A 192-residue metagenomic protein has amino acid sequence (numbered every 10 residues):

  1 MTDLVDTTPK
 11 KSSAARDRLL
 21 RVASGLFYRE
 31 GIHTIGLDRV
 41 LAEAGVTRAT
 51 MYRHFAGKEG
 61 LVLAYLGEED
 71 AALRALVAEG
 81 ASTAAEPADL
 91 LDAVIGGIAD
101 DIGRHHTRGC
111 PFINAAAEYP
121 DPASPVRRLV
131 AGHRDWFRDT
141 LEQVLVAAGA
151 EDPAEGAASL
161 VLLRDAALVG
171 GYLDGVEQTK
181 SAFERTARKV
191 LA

Functional and structural regions predicted by a protein language model:
M1-E30, T34-V46, E59-L63: Basic, helix-initiating cap at the start of DNA-binding domains
M1-P9, G132-E151, G170-A192: C-terminal peripheral helix-coil segments that are non-catalytic and often amphipathic
D3, T7, R29, G67-A93: Amphipathic alpha-helical linker/stalk segments
A49: Key DNA-contact positions within bacterial/archaeal DNA-binding proteins
Y52-F55, E59, E118: A short His-aromatic
A64, A78-R108, A157-L160: Hydrophobic alpha-helical connector segments
R74, D89-D92, P122-A147, A158 (+1 more regions): Amphipathic alpha-helical packing segments from all-alpha helical-bundle domains
R104-P125: Amphipathic alpha-helical segments used for helix-helix packing
